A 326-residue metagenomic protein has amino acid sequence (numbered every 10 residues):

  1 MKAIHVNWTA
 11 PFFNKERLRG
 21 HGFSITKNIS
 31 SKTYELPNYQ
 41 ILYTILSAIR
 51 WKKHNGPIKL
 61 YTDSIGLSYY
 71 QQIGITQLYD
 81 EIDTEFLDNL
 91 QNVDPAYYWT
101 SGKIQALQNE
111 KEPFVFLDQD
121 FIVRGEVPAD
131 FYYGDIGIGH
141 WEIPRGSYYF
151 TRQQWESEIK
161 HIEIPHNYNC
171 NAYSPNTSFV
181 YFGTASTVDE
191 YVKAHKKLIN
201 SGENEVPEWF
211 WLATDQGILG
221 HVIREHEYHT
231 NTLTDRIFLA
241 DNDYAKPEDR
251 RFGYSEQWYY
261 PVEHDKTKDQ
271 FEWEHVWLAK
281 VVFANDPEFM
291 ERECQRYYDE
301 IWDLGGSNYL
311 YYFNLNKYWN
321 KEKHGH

Functional and structural regions predicted by a protein language model:
M1-Q91, V282-G325: N-terminal anchoring/stem segment of glycosyltransferases
N38-I41, L46, D88-F116, R124: A conserved donor-nucleotide-binding helix/loop in the catalytic core of Leloir-type glycosyltransferases
K53-P57, N109-F114, Y132-D135: Short glycine/proline-enriched coil/turn segments at helix->beta-strand junctions
P57-Y61, V115, P261: A structural signal for isolated positions on well-ordered beta-strands in alpha/beta enzyme cores
Q119: Short acidic donor-binding/metal-coordinating loop in glycosyltransferase active sites
V123-I159: Conserved donor-nucleotide/metal-binding helix-loop-beta segment in metal-dependent transferases, i.e., the alpha-helix
S157-N171: Short, flexible, basic/aromatic active-site loop/helix in glycosyltransferases
N169-A284: Catalytic core and acceptor-binding pocket of nucleotide-sugar-dependent glycosyltransferases
